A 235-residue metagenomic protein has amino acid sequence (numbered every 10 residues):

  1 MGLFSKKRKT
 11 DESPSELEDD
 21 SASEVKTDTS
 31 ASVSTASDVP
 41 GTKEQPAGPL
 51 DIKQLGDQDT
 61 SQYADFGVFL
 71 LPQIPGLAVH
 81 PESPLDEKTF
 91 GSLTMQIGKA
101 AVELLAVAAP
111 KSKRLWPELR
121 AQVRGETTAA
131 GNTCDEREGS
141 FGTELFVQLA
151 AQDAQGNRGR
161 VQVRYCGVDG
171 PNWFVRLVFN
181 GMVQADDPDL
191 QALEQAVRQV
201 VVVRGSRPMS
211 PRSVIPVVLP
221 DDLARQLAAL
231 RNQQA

Functional and structural regions predicted by a protein language model:
G2-S5: Intrinsically disordered, low-complexity regulatory segments in eukaryotic proteins
K7-D51: N-terminal intrinsically disordered, low-complexity tails
T35-F66, P72-I74, A78-V163, W173-V175 (+3 more regions): Conserved polar/disulfide-associated segments of primarily extracytoplasmic proteins
C166-G170: Single conserved position on a long alpha-helix in the C-terminal lobe of the eukaryotic protein kinase
V178-V218: Mixed-charge, glycine-accented linear interaction segment located at domain edges/termini
